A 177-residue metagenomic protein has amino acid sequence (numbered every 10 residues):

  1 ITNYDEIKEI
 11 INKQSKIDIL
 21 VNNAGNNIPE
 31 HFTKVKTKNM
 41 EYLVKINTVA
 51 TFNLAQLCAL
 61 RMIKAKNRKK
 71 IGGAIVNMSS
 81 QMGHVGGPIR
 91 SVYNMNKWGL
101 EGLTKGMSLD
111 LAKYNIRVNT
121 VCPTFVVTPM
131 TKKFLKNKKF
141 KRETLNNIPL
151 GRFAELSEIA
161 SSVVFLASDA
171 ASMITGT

Functional and structural regions predicted by a protein language model:
I7, H31-F32, K36-E41, T144: Substrate-binding pocket helix/loop in short-chain dehydrogenase/reductase
A24-I28: Conserved NAD(P)H cofactor-binding loop of Rossmann-fold oxidoreductase domains
T33, V85-V92, K113-Y114, G151 (+1 more regions): Active-site loop immediately N-terminal to the catalytic Tyr-X3-Lys motif of short-chain dehydrogenase/reductase
A55, N96, T104: Active-site helix of classical SDR
L60, L109-K113, S172: Alpha-helical segment proximal to the catalytic Tyr-Lys
S80: Residue(s) in the substrate-gating loop at a strand-loop-helix junction that position the organic substrate next
I116, R152-T177: C-terminal substrate-recognition "lid" of short-chain dehydrogenase/reductases
